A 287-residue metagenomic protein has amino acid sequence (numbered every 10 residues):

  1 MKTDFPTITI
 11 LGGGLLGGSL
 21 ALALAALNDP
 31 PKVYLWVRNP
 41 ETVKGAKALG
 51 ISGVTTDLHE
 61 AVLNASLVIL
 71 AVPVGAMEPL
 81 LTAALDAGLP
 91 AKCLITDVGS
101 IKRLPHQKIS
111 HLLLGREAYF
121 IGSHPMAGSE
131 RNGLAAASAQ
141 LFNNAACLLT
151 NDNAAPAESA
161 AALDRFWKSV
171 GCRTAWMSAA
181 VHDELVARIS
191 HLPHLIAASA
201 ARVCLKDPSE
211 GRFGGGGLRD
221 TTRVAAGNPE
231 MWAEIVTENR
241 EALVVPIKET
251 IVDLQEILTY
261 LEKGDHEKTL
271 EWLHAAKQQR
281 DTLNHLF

Functional and structural regions predicted by a protein language model:
M1-V62: NAD(P)+-binding Rossmann beta1-loop-alpha1 motif at the extreme N-terminus of oxidoreductases
T7, K32, Y119, A146 (+1 more regions): Residues at the starts of beta-strands that form the adenosine-phosphate
H59-L89, C93-L94: Rossmann-like NAD(P)-binding element
V72-V74, G99-S100, P125, A200: Short glycine-/small-residue-rich Rossmann-like dinucleotide-binding loops
L80-A135: Rossmann-like NAD(P)(H) cofactor-binding subdomain of soluble oxidoreductases
A139-R223: Internal alpha-helical scaffold of NAD(P)-dependent oxidoreductase catalytic cores
S209-A276: Interdomain hinge/lid region at the active-site interface of Rossmann-like NAD(P)-dependent oxidoreductases
